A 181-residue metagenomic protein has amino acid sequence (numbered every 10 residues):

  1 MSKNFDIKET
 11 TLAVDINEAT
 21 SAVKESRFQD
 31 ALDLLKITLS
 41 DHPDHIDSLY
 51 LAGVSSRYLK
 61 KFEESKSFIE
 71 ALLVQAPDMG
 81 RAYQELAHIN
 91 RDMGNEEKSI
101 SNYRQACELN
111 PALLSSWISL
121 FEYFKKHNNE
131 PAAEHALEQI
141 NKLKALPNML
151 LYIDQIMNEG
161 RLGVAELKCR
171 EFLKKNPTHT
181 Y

Functional and structural regions predicted by a protein language model:
K24, Y58, D92, K126-H127 (+1 more regions): Register position in tetratricopeptide repeats
T38, A71-L72, Q105-A106, Q139-I140 (+1 more regions): Canonical positions in the second alpha-helix
D41, V74-Q75, L109, K142-L143 (+1 more regions): Structural marker of alpha-solenoid helical repeat scaffolds
